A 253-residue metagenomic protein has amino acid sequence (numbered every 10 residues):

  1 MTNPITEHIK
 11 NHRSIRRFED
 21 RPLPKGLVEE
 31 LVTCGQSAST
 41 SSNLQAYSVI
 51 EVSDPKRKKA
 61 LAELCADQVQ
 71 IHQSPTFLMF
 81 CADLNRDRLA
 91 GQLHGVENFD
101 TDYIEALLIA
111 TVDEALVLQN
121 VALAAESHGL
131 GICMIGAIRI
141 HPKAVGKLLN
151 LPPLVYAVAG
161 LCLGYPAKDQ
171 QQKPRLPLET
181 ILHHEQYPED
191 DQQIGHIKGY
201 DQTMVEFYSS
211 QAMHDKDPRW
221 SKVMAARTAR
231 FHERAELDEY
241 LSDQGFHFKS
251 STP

Functional and structural regions predicted by a protein language model:
M1-P253: Acidic, surface-exposed loops and disordered segments
